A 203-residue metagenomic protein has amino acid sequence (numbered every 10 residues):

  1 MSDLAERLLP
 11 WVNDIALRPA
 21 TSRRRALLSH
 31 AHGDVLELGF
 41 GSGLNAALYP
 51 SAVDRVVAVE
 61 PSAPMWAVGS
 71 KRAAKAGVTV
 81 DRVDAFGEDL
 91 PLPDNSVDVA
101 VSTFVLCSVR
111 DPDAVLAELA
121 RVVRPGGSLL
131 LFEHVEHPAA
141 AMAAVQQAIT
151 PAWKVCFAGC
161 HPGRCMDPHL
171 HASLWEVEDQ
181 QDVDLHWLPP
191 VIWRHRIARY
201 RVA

Functional and structural regions predicted by a protein language model:
A5-R18, F132-I192: C-terminal alpha-helical "lid/dimerization" subdomain adjacent to the S-adenosyl-L-methionine
D14-D34, L44-L48: Conserved alpha-helix/loop element of class I SAM-dependent methyltransferases that forms part of the SAM/SAH-binding
L36-L38, S42-D89: Class I SAM-dependent methyltransferase SAM/SAH-binding core
E88-V99: A short acidic, Gly/Pro-enriched loop at the edge of an enzyme's catalytic core that lines a small-molecule cofactor
D98-D111: A short SAM/SAH-binding and catalytic strip from SAM-dependent methyltransferases
D113-P125: A short glycine-rich, Lys/Arg-flanked "PGG" loop and its adjoining helix->strand segment in the class I
H195-A203: C-terminal lobe and adjacent flexible extensions of AdoMet/dcAdoMet transferase-like proteins
